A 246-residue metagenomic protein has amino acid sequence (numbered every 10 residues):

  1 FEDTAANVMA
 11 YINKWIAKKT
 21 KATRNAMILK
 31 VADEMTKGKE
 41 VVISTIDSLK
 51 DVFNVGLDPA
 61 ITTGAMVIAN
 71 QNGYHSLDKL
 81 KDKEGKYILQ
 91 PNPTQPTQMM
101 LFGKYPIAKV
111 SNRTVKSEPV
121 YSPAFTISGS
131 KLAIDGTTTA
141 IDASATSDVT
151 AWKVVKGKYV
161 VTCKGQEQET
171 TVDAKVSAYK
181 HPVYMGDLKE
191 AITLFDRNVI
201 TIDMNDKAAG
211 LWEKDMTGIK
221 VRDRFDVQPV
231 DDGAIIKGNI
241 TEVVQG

Functional and structural regions predicted by a protein language model:
F1-E40, L211-G246: Flexible, glycine/threonine- and acidic-rich loop/arm segments that mediate assembly and lattice contacts in viral
K37-I134, A140, T150-F225, Q245: Extended oligomerization regions of viral-like shell subunits
A145-T146: Short acidic/polar hinge/loop motifs at secondary-structure boundaries that mediate gating or recognition
